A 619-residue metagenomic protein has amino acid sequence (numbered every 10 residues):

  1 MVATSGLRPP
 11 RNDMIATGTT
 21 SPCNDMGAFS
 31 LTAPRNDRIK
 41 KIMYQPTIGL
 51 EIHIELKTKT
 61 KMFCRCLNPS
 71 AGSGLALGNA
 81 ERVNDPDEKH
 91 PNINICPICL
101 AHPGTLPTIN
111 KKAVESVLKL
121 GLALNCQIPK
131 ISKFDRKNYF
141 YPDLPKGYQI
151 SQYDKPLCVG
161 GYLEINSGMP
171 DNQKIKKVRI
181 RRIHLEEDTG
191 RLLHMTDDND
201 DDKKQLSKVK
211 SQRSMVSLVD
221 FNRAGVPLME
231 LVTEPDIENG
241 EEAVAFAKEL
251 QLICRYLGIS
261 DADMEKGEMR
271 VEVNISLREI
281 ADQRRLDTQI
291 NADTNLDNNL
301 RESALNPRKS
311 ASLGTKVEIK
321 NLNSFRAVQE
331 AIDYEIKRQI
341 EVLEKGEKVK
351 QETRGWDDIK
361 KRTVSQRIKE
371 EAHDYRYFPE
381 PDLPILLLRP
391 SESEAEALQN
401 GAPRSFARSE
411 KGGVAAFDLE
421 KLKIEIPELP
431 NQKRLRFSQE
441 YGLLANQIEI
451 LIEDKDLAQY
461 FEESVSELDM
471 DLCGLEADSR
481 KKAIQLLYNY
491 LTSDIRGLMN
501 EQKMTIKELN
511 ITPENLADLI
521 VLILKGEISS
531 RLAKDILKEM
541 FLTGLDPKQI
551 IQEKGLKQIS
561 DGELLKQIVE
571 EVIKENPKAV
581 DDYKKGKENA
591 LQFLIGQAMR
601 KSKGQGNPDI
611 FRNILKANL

Functional and structural regions predicted by a protein language model:
M1-R8, M14-T19, M26, S30-T32 (+7 more regions): Short Gly/Ser/Thr- and charged-rich N-terminal loops/segments that act as flexible capping/hinge elements
N12, N36, K41, K204 (+5 more regions): Polybasic, lysine-rich low-complexity intrinsically disordered segments
A16, P22, A80-E81, Q205-S214 (+5 more regions): Intrinsically disordered, low-complexity proline-rich regions
N36, A76, K177, D198-N199 (+6 more regions): Short, low-complexity, intrinsically disordered N-terminal modules that encode targeting/processing signals
I42-S70, A76-Q205, M215-I280, L313-P390 (+3 more regions): Basic, nucleic-acid-interacting segments
K57, L122, D236, Q251-G258 (+13 more regions): Signal for well-folded cores of large energy- and translation-related assemblies
F221-V226, E238, M264-V271, Q558-L619: C-terminal non-catalytic interaction appendages of large macromolecular assemblies
E347-P390, A415-E588: Long, charged, helix-rich clamp/arm modules that form nucleic acid-engaging surfaces of large nucleic-acid-processing
